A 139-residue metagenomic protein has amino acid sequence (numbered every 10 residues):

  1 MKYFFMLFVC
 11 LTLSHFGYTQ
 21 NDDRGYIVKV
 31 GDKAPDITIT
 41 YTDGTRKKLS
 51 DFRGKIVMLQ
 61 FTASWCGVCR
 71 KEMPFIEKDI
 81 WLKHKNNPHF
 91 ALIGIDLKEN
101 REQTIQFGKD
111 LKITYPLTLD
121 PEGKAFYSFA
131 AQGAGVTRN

Functional and structural regions predicted by a protein language model:
Y3-L13: Sec-dependent N-terminal signal peptides
H15-T19: Sec/Tat signal peptide C-region and signal peptidase I cleavage site
Q20-L49: N-terminal "domain-start" segment that seeds a small globular fold
K47-R70: Short active-site neighborhood of thiol/selenol oxidoreductases, capturing the structured segment around
R53, Q106-T114, D120-N139: Thiol/disulfide oxidoreductase modules built on the thioredoxin-like
K55-I56, K71-I95, K109: Conserved helix-turn-beta segment immediately C-terminal to the redox Cys motif in thioredoxin-like folds
A63-G67, F75, L97-E102, G123-A125: Solvent-exposed loop/turn segments at secondary-structure junctions within structured extracellular/periplasmic domains
N87-R101, I113-G123: Thiol-based oxidoreductase modules, predominantly thioredoxin-like and allied folds used for disulfide exchange
